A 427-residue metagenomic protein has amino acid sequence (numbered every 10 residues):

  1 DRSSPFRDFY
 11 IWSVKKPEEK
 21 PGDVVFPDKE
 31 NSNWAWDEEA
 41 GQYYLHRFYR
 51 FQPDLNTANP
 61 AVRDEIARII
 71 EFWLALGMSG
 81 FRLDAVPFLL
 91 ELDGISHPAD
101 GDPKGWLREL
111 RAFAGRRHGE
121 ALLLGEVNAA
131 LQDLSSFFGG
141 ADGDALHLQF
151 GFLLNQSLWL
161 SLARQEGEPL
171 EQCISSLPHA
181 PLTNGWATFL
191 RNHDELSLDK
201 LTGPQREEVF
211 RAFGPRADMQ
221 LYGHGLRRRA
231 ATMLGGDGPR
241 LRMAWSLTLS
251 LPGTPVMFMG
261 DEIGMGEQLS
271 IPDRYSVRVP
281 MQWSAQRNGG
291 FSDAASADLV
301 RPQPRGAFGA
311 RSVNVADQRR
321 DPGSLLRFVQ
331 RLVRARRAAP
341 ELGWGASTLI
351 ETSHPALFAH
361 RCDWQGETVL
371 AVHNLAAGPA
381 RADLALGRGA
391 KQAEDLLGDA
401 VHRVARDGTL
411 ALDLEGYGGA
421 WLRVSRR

Functional and structural regions predicted by a protein language model:
D1-R427: Active-site and adjacent substrate-binding regions of carbohydrate-active enzymes
